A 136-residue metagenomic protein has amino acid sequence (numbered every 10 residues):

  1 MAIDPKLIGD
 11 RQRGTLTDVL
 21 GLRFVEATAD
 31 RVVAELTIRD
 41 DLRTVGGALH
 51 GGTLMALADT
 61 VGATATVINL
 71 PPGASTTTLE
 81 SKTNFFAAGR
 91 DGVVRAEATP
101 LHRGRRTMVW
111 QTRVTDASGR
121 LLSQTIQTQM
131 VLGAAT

Functional and structural regions predicted by a protein language model:
M1-T136: Terminal targeting signals and extreme-terminal segments of soluble enzymes
